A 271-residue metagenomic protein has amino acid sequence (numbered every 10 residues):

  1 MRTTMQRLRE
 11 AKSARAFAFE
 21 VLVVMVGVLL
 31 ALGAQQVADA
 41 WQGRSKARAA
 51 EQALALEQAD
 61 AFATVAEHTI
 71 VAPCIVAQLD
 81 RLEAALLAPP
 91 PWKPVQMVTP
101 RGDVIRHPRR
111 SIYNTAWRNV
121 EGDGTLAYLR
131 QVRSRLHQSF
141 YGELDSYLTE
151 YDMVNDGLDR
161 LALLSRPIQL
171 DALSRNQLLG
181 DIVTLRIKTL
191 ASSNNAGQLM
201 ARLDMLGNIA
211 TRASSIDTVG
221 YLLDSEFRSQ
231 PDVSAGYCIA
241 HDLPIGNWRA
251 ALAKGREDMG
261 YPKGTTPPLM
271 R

Functional and structural regions predicted by a protein language model:
M1-M25, V37-D39: N-terminal positive-inside, membrane-proximal cytosolic segments immediately preceding the first
M1-R9, L56-R271: Interfacial alpha-helical end/capping and short helix-turn segments at domain and membrane boundaries
V21, A38-W41, H107, G124: A general structural-boundary detector
V28-A50: Transmembrane signal-anchor/signal-peptide helices with a preference for the extracytoplasmic
